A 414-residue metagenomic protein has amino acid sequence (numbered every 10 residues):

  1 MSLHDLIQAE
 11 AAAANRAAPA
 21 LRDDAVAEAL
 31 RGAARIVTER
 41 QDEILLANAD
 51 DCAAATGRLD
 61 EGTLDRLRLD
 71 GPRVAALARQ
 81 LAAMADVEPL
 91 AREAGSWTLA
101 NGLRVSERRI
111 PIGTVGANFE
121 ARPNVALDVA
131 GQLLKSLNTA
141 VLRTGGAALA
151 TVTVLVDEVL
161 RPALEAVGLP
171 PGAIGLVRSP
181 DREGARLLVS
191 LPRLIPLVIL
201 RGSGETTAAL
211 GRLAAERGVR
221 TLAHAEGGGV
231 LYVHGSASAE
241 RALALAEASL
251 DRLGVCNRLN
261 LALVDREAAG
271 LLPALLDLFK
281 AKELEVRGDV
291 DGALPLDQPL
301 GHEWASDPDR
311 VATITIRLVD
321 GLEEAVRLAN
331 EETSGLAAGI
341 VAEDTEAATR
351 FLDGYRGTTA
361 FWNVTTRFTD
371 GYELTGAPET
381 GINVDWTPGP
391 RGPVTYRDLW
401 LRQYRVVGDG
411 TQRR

Functional and structural regions predicted by a protein language model:
M1-E107, Q132: N-terminal Rossmann-like NAD(P)+-binding subdomain of aldehyde/semialdehyde dehydrogenases
S2-L3, E39, E120-T139, E158-A166 (+2 more regions): ALDH superfamily catalytic-core signature
A14-L21, A33-R40, D51, A55 (+12 more regions): Change "in soluble alpha/beta enzymes" to "in soluble alpha/beta proteins
R22-E28, L46, V167-I174, L253 (+5 more regions): Flexible, glycine/charged-enriched surface loops at secondary-structure junctions
D23-A25, I112, L300-R414: Conserved C-terminal structural/oligomerization subdomain of aldehyde/semialdehyde dehydrogenase
N48, V152, L188, L210 (+2 more regions): Hydrophobic packing residues within well-ordered alpha-helices of enzyme cores
D86, E93-E240: Rossmann-like NAD(P) dinucleotide-binding subdomain of oxidoreductase/dehydrogenase enzymes
